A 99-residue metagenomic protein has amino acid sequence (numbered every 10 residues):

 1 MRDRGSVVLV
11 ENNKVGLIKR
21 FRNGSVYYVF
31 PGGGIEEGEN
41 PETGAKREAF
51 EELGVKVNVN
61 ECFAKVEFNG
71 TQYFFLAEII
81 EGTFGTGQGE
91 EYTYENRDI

Functional and structural regions predicted by a protein language model:
M1-V15, E37: Conserved N-terminal beta-strand and adjoining loop/helix that marks the start of the Nudix/MutT-like hydrolase domain
L9, K19, L76-E78: Short, well-ordered beta-strand micro-motif
G16-L17, Y73: General beta-strand recognition
L17, V59-C62: A short linear hydrophobic-aromatic micro-motif
I18-F21, G33, K65: Acidic/polar N-terminal loop/beta-strand segments that form early-domain functional surfaces
N23-V26: A conserved beta-turn-beta hairpin within the catalytic core of GNAT-like acetyltransferases that forms part
V29-F30: A short gly/proline-enriched turn/hairpin at secondary-structure junctions
I35-V59, V66-I99: Unchanged
